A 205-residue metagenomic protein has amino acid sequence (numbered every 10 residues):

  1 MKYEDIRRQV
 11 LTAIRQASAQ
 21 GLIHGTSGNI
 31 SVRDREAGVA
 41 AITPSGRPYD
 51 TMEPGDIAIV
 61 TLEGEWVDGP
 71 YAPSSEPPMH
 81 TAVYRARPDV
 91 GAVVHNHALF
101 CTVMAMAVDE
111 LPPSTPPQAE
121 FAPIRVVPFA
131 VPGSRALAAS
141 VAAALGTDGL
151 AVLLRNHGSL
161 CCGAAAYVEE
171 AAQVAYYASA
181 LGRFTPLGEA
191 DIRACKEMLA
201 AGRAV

Functional and structural regions predicted by a protein language model:
M1-V205: Glycine-rich flexible loops
